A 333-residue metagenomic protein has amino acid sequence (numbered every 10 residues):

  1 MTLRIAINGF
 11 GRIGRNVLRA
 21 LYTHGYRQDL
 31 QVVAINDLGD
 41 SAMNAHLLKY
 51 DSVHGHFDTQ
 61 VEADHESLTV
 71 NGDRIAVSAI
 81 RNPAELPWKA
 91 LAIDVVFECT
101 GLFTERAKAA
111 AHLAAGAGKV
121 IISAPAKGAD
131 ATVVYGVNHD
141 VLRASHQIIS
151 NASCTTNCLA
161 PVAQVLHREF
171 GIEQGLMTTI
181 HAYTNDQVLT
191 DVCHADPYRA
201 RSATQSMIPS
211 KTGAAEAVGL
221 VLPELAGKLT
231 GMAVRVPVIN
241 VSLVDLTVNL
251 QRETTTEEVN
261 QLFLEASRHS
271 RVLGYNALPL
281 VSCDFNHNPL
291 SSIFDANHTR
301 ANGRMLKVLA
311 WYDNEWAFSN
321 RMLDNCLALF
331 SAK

Functional and structural regions predicted by a protein language model:
M1-A200, R300, M322-D324, A332: N-terminal Rossmann-like NAD(P) cofactor-binding subdomain of oxidoreductases, focused on the glycine-rich
L3, G231, L243, T247-K333: C-terminal active-site/capping subdomain that shapes the small-molecule cofactor and substrate pocket of enzyme
F10, G14, E105, A152-T155 (+9 more regions): Generic structural signal for well-ordered, non-membrane alpha-helical segments in soluble metabolic enzymes
Y22-Y26, Q164-I172, A182-N185, T212 (+5 more regions): Generic secondary-structure signature for well-ordered alpha-helical cores
L38-S41, A126-K127, S153-T155, T179-D186 (+4 more regions): Glycine-rich beta-alpha junction loops
L68, V133-Y135, I148, M207 (+4 more regions): Short clusters of hydrophobic/aromatic residues that line enzyme substrate/ligand-binding pockets
S145-H146, S202-T204, V241-D245, M305-K307: Short, solvent-exposed beta-strand edge segments and adjacent coil->beta transition regions
R168, I172-I239: Acidic, glycine-rich segments within the central catalytic cores of soluble metabolic enzymes that bind/position
